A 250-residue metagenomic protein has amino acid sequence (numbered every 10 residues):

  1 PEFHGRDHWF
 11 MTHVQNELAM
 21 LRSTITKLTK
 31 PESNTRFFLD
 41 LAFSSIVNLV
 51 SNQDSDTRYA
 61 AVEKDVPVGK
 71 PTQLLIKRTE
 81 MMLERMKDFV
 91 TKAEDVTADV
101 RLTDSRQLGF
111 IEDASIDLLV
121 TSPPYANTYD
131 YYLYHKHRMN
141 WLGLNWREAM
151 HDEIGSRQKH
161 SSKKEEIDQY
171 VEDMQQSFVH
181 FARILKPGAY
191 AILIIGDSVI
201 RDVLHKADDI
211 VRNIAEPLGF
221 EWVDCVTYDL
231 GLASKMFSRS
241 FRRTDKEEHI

Functional and structural regions predicted by a protein language model:
P1-L28, L144-S161: Conserved phosphoryl-transfer catalytic core
E2-T12, K163-E172, I194-R212: Acceptor-substrate binding/catalytic loop of class I
M11-T121, A126-D130: SAM-dependent nucleic-acid methyltransferase catalytic core
R85-A98, V179-A189, L218-G219: A structural motif corresponding to the C-terminal end of an alpha-helix and its immediate exit/capping segment
Y125-H180, L185: SAM-dependent methyltransferase catalytic-core segment centered on the flexible catalytic loop and adjoining short
L142-N145, L204-T227: Conserved Class I S-adenosyl-L-methionine
A149-D152, A189-I195: Conserved beta-strand signature within the Rossmann-like core of class I S-adenosyl-L-methionine
F220-I250: Class I S-adenosyl-L-methionine
